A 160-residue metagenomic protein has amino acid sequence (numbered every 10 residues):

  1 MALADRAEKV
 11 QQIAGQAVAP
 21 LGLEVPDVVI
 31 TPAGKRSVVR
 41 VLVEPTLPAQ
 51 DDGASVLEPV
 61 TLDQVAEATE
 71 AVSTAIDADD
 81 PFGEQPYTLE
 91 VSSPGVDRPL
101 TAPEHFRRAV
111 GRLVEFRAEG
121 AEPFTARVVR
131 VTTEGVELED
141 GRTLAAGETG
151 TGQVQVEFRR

Functional and structural regions predicted by a protein language model:
M1-R160: Short Lys/Arg-rich amphipathic alpha-helical segments
